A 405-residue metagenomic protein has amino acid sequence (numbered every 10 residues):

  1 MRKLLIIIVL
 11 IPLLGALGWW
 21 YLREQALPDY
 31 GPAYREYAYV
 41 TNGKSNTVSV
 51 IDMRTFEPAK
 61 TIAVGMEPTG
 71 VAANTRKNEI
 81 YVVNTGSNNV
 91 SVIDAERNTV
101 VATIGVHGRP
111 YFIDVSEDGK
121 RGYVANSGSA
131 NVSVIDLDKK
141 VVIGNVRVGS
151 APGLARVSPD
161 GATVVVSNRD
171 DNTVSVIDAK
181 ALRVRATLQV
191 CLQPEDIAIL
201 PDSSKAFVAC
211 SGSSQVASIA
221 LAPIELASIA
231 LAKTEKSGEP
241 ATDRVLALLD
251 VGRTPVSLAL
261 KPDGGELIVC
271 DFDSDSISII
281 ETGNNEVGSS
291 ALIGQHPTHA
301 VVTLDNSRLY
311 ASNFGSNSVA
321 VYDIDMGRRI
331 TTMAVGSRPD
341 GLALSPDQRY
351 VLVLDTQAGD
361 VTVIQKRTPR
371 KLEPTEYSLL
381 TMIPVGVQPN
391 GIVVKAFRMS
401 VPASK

Functional and structural regions predicted by a protein language model:
R2-K405: Predominantly soluble domains enriched in secretory-pathway, periplasmic, or organellar proteins
